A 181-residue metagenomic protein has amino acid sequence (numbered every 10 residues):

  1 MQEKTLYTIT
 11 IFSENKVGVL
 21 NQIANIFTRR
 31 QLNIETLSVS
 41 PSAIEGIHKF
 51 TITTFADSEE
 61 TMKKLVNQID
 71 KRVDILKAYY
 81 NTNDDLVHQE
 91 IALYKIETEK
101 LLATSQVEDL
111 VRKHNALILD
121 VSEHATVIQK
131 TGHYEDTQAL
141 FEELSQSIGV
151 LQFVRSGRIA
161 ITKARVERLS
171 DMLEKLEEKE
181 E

Functional and structural regions predicted by a protein language model:
M1-K49, A56-E181: Long, contiguous binding/interaction regions
